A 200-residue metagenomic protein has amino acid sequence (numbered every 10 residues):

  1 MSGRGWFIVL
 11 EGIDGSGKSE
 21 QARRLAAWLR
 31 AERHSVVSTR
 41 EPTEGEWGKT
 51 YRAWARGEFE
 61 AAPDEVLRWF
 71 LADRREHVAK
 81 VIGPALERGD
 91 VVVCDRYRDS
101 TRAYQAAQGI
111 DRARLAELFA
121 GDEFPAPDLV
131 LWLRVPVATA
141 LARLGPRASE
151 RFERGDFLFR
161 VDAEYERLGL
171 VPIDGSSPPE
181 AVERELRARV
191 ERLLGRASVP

Functional and structural regions predicted by a protein language model:
S2, A26, A138-P200: NTP-dependent small-molecule kinase module
L10: Hydrophobic anchor at the beta1->P-loop junction of P-loop NTPases
I13: P-loop (Walker A) phosphate-binding loop of NTP-binding proteins
K18: Conserved lysine of the Walker
Q21: Hydrophobic positions on the alpha1 helix immediately C-terminal to the Walker A/P-loop
H34-G121, P125: ATP-dependent small-molecule kinase phosphotransfer cores that center on conserved nucleotide phosphate-binding segments
V92, V130-W132, P172: Short, well-ordered beta-strand core segments
R96-A163: A glycine- and Lys/Arg-enriched "phosphate-lid" helix/loop adjacent to the NTP-binding pocket of small-molecule kinases
